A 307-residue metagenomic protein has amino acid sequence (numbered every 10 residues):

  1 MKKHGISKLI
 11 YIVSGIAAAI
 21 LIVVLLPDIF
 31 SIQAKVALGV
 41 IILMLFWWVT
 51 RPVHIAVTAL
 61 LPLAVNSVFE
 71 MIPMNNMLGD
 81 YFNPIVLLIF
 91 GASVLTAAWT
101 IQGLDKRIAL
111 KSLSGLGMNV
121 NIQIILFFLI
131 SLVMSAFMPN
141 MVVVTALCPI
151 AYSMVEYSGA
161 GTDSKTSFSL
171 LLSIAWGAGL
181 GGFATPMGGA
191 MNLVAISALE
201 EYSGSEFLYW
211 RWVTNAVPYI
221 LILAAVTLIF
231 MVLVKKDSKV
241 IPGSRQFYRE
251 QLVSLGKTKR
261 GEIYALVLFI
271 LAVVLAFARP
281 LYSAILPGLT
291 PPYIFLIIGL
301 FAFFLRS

Functional and structural regions predicted by a protein language model:
M1-L88, R211-S307: Hydrophobic transmembrane alpha-helices of multi-pass small-molecule transporters
D28, L43, V57-S164: Membrane-embedded alpha-helical segments and adjacent helix-loop junctions characteristic of multi-pass solute
F46-V53, I130-N140, A175-M187, F304: Transmembrane alpha-helix interface/packing and boundary motifs in multi-pass membrane proteins, characterized by
G103, R107-I108, N192-E201, V240-F247: Peri-membrane helix termini and adjoining interfacial loops of integral membrane proteins
L113-M118, D163, S173, Y248-K257: Membrane-interface segments at loop-to-transmembrane junctions
I124, F128-L129, S167-L172, L296-L300: Transmembrane alpha-helical segments of multi-pass small-molecule transport proteins
Y157-D237: Membrane-core helix-loop-helix motifs of multi-pass transport proteins
